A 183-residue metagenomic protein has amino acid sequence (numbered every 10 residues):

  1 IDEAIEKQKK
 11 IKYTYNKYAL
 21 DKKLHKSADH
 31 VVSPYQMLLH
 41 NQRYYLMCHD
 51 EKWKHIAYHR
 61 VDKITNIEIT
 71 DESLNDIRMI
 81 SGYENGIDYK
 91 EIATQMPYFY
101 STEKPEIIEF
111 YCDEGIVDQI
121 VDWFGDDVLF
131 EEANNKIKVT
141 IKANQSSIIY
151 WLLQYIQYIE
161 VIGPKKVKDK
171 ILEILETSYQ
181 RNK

Functional and structural regions predicted by a protein language model:
I1-E109: Core beta-strand-centered patch of the WYL/Sm-like small regulatory domain
I87-K183: Polybasic (Lys/Arg-rich)
